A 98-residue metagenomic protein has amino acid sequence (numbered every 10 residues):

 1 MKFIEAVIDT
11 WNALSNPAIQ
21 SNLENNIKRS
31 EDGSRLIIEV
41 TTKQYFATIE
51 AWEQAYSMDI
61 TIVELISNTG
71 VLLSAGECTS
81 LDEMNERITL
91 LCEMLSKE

Functional and structural regions predicted by a protein language model:
M1-K43, L65-E86: Negatively charged, low-complexity tracts enriched in Asp/Glu with abundant Ser/Thr
F46: Histidine-centered metal-chelating micro-motifs
E50-Q54: Short beta-strand micro-motifs enriched in acidic
Y56-S67: Amphipathic beta-strand/beta-sheet edge segments enriched in Tyr/Trp
M84-S96: Divalent cation-coordinating acidic motifs and surrounding scaffolds that mediate Ca2+/Mg2+/Mn2+/Zn2+-dependent binding
